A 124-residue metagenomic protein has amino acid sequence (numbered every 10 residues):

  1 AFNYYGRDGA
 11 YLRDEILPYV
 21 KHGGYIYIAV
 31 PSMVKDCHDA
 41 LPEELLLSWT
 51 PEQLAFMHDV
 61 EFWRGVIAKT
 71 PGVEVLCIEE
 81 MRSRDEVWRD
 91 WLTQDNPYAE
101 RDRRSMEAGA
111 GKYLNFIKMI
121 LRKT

Functional and structural regions predicted by a protein language model:
A1-A10: A short SAM/SAH-binding and catalytic strip from SAM-dependent methyltransferases
F2, P31-D36, E80-S83: Short "lid" loop at the C-terminus of a central beta-strand within the Rossmann-like core of SAM-dependent
G6, K21, A68: Short conserved AdoMet
G9-Y25: A short glycine-rich, Lys/Arg-flanked "PGG" loop and its adjoining helix->strand segment in the class I
P31-L54: Short, glycine-/aromatic-enriched active-site segment of Class I SAM-dependent methyltransferases
L54-P71, I78: Short alpha-helix
E74-T124: Conserved Class I S-adenosyl-L-methionine
